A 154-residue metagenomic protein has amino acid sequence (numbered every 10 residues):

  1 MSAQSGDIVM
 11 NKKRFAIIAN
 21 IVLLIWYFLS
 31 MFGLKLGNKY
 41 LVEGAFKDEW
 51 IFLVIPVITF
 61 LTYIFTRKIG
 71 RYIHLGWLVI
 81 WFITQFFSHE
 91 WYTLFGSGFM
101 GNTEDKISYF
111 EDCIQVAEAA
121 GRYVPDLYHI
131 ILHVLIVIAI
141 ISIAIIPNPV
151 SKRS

Functional and structural regions predicted by a protein language model:
S2-W26, I131-S154: Cytosolic juxtamembrane helix and N-cap/initiation of the first transmembrane helix
R14-I21, F46-L53, K68-V79, L127-V134: Alpha-helical transmembrane segments of integral membrane proteins
N20-S30, P56-F60, L78-S88, H133-I143: Helical transmembrane-bundle signal
F28-Y40, F87-L94: Juxtamembrane "helix-exit" motif on the non-cytosolic side of transmembrane helices
M31-I55: Transmembrane alpha-helix entry/boundary detector in multi-pass membrane proteins
Y63-T93: Loop-to-transmembrane helix junctions at the membrane interface
H89-D112: Juxtamembrane non-transmembrane "cap" segments at the membrane-aqueous interface of multi-pass membrane proteins
C113-A139: Hydrophobic alpha-helical transmembrane segments
